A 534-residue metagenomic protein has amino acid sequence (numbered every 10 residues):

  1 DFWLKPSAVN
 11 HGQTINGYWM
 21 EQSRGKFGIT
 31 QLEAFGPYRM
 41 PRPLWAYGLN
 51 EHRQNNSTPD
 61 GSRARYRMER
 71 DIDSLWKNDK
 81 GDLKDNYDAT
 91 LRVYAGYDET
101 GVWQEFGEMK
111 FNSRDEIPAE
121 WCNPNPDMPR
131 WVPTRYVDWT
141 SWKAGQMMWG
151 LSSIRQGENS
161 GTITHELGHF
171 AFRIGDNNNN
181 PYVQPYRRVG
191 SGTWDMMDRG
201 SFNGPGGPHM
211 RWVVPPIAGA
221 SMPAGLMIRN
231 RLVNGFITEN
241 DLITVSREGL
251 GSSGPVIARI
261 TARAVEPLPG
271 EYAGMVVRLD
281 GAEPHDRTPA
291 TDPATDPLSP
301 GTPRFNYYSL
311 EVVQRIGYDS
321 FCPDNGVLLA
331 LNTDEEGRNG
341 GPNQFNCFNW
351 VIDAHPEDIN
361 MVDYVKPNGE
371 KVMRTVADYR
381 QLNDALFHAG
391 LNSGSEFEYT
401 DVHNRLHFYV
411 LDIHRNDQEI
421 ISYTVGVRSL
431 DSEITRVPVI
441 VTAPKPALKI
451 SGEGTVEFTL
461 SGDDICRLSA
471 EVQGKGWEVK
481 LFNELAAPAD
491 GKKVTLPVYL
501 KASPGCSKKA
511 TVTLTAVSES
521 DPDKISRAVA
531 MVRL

Functional and structural regions predicted by a protein language model:
D1-I163, A171-Q184, G190, V213 (+2 more regions): Propeptide-to-catalytic entry region of secreted or membrane-anchored zinc metalloproteases
T14-G81, I163-L167, A171, I243-P297 (+4 more regions): Generic detector of solvent-exposed, compositionally biased contiguous segments
N86, I316-D319, S503: Short beta-strands and strand-coil junctions in structured, solvent-facing domains, enriched
L91-V93, S309-V313, A330, P497: Residues within well-ordered beta-strands of beta-sheet-rich folds
Y97-D319: Extracellular hydrolytic enzyme modules, especially secreted metalloproteases of the metzincin/thermolysin-like class
T100, P205, Y318, G337 (+5 more regions): Residue-level signal for secondary-structure boundary sites
F321-V327: Short coil-to-beta strand junction motifs in C2/discoidin
D431-L534: Long beta-sheet-rich domains in secretory-pathway and surface-associated proteins
